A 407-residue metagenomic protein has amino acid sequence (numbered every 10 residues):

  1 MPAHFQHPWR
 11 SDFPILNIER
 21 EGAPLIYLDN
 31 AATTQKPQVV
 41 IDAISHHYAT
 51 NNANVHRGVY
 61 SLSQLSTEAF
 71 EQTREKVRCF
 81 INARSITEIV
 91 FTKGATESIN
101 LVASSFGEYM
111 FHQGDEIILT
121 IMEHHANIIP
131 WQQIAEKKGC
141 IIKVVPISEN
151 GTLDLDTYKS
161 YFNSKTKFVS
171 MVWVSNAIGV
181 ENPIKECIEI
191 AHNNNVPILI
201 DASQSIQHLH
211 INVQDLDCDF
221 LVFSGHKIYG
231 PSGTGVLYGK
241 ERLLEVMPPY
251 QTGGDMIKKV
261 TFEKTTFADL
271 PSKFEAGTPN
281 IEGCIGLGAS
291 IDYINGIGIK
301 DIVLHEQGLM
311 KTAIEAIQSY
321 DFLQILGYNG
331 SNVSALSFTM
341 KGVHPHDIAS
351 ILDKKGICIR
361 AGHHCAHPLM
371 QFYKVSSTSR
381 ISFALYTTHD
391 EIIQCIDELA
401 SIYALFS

Functional and structural regions predicted by a protein language model:
M1-S407: Pyridoxal 5′-phosphate
